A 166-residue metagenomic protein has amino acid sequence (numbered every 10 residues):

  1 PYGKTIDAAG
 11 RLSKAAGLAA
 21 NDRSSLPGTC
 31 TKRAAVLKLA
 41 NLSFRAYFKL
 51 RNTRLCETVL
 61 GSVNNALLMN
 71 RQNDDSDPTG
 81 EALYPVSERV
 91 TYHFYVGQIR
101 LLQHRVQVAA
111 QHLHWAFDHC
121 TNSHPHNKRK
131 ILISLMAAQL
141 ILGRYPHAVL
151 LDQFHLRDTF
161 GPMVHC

Functional and structural regions predicted by a protein language model:
P1, N41-K49, Y95-I99, A137: Tandem amphipathic alpha-helical repeat scaffolds
P1-A19: Well-ordered mid-protein domain cores that form the structural environment of catalytic cofactors
T5-A8, C56, A109: Single-residue signature of alpha-solenoid repeat helices
S13-P27, G61-P78, H114-T121: Amphipathic alpha-helical segments of tetratricopeptide repeats
K14-K49: Active-site lining segments of carbohydrate-active enzymes
P27-A34, G80, S87, H126: Residue signature of alpha-solenoid helical repeat architecture, marking inter-repeat boundaries and helix-start
F94-C166: Alpha-helical scaffold segments of alpha-solenoid architecture
